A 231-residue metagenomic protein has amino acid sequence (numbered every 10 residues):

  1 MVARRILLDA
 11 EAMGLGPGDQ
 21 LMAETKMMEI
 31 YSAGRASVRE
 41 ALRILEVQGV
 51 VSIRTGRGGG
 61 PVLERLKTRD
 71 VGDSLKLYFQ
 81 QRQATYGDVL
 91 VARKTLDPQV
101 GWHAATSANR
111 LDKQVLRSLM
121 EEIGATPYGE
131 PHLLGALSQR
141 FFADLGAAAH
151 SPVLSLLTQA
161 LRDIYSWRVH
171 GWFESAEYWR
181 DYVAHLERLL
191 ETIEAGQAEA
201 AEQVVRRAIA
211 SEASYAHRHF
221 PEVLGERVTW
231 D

Functional and structural regions predicted by a protein language model:
M1-T95, W102, T106, V223-E226 (+1 more regions): Short linear motifs at protein or domain termini
Y31, A149-H150, F220: A broad structural signal for alpha-helix termini and local helix breaks/kinks
V89-G171, Y182-R188, A200-Y215: Conserved amphipathic alpha-helical segments that form helical-bundle/coiled-coil interaction surfaces
E174-Y178: Solvent-exposed loop and edge beta-strand segments that line ligand/cofactor-binding and catalytic clefts
Q203-R206, F220-V228: Short, flexible loop/turn segments with low-complexity composition
